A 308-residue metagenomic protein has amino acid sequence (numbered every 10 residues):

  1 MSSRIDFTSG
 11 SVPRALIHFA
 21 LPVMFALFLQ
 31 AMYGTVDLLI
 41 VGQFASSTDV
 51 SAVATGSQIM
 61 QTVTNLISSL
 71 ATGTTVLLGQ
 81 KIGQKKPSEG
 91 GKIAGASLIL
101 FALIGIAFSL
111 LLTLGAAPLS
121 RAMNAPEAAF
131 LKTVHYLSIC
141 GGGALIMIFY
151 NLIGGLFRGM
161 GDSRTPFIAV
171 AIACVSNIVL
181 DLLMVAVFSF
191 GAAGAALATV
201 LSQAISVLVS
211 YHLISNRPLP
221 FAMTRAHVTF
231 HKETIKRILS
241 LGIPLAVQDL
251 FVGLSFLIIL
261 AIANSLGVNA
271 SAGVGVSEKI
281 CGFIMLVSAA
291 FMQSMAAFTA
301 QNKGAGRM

Functional and structural regions predicted by a protein language model:
M1-A20, L78-L145, V187-I243, T299-M308: Short alpha-helical transmembrane segments in multi-pass integral membrane proteins
R14-T75, G79, I243-A263: Signature of the first transmembrane helix
H18-G34, I139, A173, S202-S206 (+2 more regions): Transmembrane helical elements of multi-pass membrane transporters/channels
M24, F28, M32, V36 (+12 more regions): Generic alpha-helical transmembrane segments of integral inner-membrane proteins, especially permease/transport modules
M32-S51, S120-E127, L183-F190, L250-F283 (+1 more regions): Helix-terminus/linker motif at the lipid-water interface of multi-pass membrane proteins
V50-L110, M147-P166, L260, V274-M308: Small-residue-rich hydrophobic transmembrane alpha-helices
I153-G161, D181-F190: Membrane-water interface regions at transmembrane-helix termini and the short interhelical loops of multi-pass membrane
